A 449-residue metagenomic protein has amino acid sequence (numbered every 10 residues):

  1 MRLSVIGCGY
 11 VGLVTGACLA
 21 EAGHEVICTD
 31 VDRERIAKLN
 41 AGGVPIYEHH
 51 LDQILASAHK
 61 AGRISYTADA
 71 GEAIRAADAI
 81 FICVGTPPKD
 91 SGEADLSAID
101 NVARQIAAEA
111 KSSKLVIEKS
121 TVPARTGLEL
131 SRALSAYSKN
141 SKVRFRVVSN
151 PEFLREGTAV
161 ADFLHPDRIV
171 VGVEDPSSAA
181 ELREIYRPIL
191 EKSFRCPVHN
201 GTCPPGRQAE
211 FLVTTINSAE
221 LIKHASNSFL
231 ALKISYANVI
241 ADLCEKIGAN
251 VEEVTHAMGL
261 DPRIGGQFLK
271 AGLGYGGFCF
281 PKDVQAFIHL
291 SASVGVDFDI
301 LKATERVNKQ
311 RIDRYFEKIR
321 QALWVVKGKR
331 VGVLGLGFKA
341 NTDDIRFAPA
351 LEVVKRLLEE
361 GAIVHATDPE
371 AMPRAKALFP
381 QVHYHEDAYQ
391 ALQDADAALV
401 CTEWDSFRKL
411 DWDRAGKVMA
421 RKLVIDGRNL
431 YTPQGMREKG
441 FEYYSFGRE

Functional and structural regions predicted by a protein language model:
M1-E449: Structural/interface elements that position substrates and couple domains in central-metabolism enzymes
